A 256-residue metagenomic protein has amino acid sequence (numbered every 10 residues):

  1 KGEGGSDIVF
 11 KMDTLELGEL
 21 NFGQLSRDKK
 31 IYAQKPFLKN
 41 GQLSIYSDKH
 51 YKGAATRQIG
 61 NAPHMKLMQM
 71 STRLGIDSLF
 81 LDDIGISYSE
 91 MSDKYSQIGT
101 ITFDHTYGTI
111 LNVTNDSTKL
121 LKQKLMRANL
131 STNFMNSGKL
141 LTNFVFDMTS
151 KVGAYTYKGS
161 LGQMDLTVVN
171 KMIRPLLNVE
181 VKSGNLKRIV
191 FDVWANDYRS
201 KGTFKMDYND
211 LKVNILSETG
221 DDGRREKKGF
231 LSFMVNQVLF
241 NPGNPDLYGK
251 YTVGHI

Functional and structural regions predicted by a protein language model:
G2-D48, M65-L81: Flexible beta-edge/linker motif
F22, Q42-I45, G60-Y155: Elongated, acidic membrane-bridging lipid-handling scaffolds and related periplasm/extracellular "bridge/tunnel" systems
Y32-Q34, G153-Y155, Y198-S200: Outer-envelope beta-barrel architecture signal
N40-Q42, G85, Q163, Y208-D210: Transmembrane beta-strands of outer-membrane beta-barrel pores
D48-Y51, K94, L216-T219: Outer-membrane beta-barrel translocator domains and adjoining extracellular loop/strand segments of Gram-negative
V145-M148, S160, P175-I256: Extended terminal
